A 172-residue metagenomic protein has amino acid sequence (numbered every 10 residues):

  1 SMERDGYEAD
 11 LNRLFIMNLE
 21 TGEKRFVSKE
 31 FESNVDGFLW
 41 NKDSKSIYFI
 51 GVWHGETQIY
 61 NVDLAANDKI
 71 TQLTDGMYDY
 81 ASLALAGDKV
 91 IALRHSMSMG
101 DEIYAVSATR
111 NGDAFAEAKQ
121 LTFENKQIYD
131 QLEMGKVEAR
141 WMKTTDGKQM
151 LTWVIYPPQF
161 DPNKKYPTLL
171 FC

Functional and structural regions predicted by a protein language model:
S1-F15, F26-V35, I50-Y60, G76-Y78 (+1 more regions): A flexible loop/linker signature enriched in serine peptidases of the S9 family
N18-G22, D63-N67, A108-N111: Short loop/turn segments that connect beta-strands within beta-propeller blades
G22, D43-K45, G55, D88: Beta-strand-connecting loop/turn residues
G22-F26, N67-I70, F115-A118, V137: Predominantly a core beta-strand signature of beta-propeller blades across repeat-based propeller domains
V27-G37, I70-S82, T122-E133: Conserved blade-ending motifs and adjacent loop-strand segments that build the rim/top face of beta-propeller domains
K42-S46, V62-N67, P158: Long hydrophobic segments that form regular secondary structure
S44, A81-C172: Serine-hydrolase catalytic core recognition
F49, Y60, T71, L85-A86 (+1 more regions): Oxidative protein folding and maturation machinery
